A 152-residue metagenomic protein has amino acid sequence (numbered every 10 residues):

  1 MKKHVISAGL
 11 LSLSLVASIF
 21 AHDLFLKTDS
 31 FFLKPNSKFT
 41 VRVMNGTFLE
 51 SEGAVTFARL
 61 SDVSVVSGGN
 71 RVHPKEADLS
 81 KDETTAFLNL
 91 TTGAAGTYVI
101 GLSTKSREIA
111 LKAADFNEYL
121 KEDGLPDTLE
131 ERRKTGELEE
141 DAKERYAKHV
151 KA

Functional and structural regions predicted by a protein language model:
M1-G9: Bacterial N-terminal signal peptides that target proteins for export
M1-K2, I19-A21: Basic/polar N-terminal segments that are highly enriched at the extreme N-terminus, encompassing both cleavable
A8-S18: Bacterial N-terminal signal peptides
H22-A152: N-terminal soluble domains immediately following signal/targeting peptides that reside in extracytoplasmic
